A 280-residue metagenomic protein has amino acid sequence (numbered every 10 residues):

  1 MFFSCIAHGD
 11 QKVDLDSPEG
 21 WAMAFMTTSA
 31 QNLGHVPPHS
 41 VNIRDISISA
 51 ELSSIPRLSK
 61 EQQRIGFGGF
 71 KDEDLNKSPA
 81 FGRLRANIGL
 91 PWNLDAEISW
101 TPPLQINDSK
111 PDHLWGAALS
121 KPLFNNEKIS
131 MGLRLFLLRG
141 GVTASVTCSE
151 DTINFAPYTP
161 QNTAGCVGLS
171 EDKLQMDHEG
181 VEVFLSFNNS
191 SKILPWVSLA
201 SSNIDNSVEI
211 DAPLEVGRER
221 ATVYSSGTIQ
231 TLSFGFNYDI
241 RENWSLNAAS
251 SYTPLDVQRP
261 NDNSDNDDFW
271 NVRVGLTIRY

Functional and structural regions predicted by a protein language model:
G9-N126, L138: Transmembrane beta-barrel domains of Gram-negative outer membranes and organellar outer membranes
D10-F25, S54-I65, C148-W244, S251-Q258 (+1 more regions): Outer-membrane beta-barrel transmembrane domain signature
P37, K71-L75, Q105-D108, S170-L174 (+2 more regions): Outer-membrane beta-barrel domain signature
N42-I46, K77-G82, K110-W115, Q175-V181 (+2 more regions): Residues that define the transmembrane beta-barrel architecture of outer-membrane proteins
S49-S53, E97-T101, G132-L138, W196-A200 (+2 more regions): Transmembrane beta-strands of outer-membrane beta-barrel proteins
L84-A86, A117-L119, V181-L185, L232-F234 (+2 more regions): Membrane-embedded beta-strands of outer-membrane beta-barrel proteins, especially the hydrophobic/small aromatic
W92-I98, N126-M131, S191-P195, I240-A248: Repeated loop/turn-to-beta-strand initiation elements of outer-membrane beta-barrel proteins
L119, Y238, D267-Y280: Outer-membrane beta-barrel "beta-signal"
